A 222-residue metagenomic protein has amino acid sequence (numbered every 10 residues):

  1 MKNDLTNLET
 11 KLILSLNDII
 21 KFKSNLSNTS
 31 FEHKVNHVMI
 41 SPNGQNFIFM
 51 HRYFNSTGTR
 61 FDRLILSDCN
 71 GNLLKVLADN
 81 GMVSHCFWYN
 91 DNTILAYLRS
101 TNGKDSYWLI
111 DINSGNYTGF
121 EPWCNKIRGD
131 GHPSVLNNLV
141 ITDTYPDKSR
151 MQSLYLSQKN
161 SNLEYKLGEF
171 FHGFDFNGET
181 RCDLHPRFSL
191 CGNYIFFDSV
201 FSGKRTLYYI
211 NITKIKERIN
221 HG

Functional and structural regions predicted by a protein language model:
M1-D18, M50-L77, T93-I94, S100-F120 (+2 more regions): Beta-propeller blade-edge and WD-like acidic-aromatic loop motif
I20-F47, L74-Y97, C124-D143, G173-C191 (+1 more regions): Conserved beta-propeller blade repeats
